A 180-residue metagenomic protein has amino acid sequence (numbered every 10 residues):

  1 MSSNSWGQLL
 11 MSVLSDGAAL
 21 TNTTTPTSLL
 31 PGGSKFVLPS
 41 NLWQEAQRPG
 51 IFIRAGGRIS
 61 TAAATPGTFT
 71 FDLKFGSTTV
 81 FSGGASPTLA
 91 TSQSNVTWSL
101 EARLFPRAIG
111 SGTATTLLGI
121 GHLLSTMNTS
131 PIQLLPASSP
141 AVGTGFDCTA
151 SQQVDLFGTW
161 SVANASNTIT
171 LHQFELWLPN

Functional and structural regions predicted by a protein language model:
S2-N180: Surface-exposed molecular-recognition determinants
